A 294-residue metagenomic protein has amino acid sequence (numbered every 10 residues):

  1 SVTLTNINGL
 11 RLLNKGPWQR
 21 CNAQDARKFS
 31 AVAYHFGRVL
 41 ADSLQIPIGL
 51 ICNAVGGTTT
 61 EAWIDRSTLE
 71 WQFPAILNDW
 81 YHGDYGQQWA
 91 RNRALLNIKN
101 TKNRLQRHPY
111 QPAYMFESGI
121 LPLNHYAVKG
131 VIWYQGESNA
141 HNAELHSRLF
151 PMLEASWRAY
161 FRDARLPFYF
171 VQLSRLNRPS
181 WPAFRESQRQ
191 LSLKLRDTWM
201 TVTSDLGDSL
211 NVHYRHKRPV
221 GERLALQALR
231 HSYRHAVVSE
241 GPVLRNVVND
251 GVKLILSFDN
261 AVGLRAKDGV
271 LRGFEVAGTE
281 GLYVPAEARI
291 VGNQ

Functional and structural regions predicted by a protein language model:
S1-Q294: Cell-envelope and extracellular/periplasmic
